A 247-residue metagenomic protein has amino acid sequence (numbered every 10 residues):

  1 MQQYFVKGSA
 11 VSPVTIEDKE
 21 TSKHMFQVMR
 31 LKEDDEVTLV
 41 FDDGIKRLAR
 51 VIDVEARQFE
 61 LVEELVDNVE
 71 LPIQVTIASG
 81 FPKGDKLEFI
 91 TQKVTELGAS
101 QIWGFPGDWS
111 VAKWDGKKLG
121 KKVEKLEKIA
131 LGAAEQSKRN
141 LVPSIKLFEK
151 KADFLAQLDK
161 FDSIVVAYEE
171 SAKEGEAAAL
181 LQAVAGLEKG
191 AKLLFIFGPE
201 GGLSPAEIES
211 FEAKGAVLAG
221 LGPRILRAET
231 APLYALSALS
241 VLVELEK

Functional and structural regions predicted by a protein language model:
M1-D67: N-terminal positively charged helical leader segments and presequences
F26-V54, A152-A183: N-terminal-biased segments
D34, V94, A130, F211 (+1 more regions): Residue-level signal for inorganic ion chemistry
V37, V66-I77, V184-K192: Mobile, glycine- and charge-enriched loop segments and immediately flanking short secondary-structure elements within
L65, S171-A172, P223-L226: Short, acidic/turn-prone active-site loops that include or flank metal/cofactor- and phosphate-binding residues
N68-V166: RNA substrate-binding interface of SAM-dependent RNA methyltransferases
I164-G202, A206-I208, A216-A219: Active-site/ligand-binding-proximal alpha/beta "capping" segment
S204-K247: Structured adenosyl-cofactor binding patch, chiefly the S-adenosyl-L-methionine
